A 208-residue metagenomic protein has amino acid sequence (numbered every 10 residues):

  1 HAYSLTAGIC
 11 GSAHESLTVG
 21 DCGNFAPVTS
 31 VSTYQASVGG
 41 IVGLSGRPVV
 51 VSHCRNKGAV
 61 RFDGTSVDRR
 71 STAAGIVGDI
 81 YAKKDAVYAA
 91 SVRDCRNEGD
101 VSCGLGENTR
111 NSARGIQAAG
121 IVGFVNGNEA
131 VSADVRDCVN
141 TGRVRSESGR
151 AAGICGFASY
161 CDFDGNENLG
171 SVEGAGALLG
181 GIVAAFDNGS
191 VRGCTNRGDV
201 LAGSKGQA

Functional and structural regions predicted by a protein language model:
H1-A208: Surface-exposed loop/turn motifs in large extracellular/passenger domains
